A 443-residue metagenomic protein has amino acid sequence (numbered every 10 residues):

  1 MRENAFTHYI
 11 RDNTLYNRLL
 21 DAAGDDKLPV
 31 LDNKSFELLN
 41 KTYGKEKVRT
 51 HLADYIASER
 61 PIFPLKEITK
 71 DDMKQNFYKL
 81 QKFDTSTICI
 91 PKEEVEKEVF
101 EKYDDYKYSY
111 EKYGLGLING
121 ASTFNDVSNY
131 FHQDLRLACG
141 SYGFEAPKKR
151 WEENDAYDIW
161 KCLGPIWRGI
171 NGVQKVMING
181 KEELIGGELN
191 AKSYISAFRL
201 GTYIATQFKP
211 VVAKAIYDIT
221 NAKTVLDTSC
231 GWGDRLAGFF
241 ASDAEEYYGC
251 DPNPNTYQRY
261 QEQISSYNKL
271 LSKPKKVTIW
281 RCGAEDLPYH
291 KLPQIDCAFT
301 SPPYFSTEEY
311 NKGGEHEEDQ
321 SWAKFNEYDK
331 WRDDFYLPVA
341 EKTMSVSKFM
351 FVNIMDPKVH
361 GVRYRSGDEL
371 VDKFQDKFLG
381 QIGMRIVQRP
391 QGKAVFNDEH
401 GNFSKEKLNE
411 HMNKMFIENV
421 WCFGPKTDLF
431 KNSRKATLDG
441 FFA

Functional and structural regions predicted by a protein language model:
M1-F100, D105-E111, I118, S122 (+2 more regions): Class I S-adenosyl-L-methionine-dependent methyltransferase catalytic core
